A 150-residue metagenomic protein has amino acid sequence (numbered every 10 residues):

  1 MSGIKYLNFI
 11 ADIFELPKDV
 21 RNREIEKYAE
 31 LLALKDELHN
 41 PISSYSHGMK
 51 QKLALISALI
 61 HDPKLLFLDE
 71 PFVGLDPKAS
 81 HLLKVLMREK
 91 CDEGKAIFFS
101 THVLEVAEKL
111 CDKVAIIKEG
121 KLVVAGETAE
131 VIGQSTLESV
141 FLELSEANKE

Functional and structural regions predicted by a protein language model:
N8, D12, P17-E37: Conserved ABC ATPase "signature" region
D62: Conserved catalytic motifs of ABC-family nucleotide-binding domains
L66-E70: Catalytic Walker B motif of ABC-type/P-loop ATPase nucleotide-binding domains
S80-E93: Helical segment within the ABC ATPase nucleotide-binding domain
A107-K109: A short, surface-exposed alpha-helical micro-motif characterized by mixed small hydrophobic and charged/polar residues
A125-G126: ABC ATPase "signature
